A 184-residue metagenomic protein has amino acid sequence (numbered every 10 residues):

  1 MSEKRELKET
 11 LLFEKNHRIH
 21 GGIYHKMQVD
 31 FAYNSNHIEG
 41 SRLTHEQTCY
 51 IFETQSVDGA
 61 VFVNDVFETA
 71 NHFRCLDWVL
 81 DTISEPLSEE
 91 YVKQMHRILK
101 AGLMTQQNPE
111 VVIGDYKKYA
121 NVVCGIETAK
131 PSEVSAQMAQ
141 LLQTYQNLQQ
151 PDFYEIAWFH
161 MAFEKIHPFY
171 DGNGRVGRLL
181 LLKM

Functional and structural regions predicted by a protein language model:
M1-M184: FIC/Doc superfamily catalytic core
